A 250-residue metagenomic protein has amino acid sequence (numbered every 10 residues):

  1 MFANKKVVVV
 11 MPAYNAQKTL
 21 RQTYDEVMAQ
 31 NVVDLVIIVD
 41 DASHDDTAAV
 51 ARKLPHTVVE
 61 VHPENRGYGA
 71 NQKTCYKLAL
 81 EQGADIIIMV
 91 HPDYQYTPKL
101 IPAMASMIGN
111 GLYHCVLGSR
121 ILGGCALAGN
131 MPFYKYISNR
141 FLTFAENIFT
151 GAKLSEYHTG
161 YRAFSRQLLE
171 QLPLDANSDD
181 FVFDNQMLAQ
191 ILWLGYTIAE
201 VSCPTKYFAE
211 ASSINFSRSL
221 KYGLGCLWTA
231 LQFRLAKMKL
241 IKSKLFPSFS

Functional and structural regions predicted by a protein language model:
M1-N4, G151, D175-S250: Hydrophobic helical membrane-anchoring modules
V8-P12, I37, V61: Short hydrophobic beta-strand elements that form part of the catalytic alpha/beta core underpinning NDP-sugar/donor
N15-A29: Short, well-formed alpha-helical segments that are part of the catalytic scaffolds of diverse glycosyltransferases
A16-T19, S43, T97: Donor nucleotide-sugar binding loop of glycosyltransferases
V27, D41-A42, R66, C75: Conserved short acidic donor-positioning loop in nucleotide-sugar-dependent glycosyltransferases
D40-A49: A conserved acidic beta->alpha catalytic loop
H62-E81, P98-F181, F208-S217, L224-L227: Acceptor/aglycone-binding surface of glycosyltransferases and processive sugar-polymer synthases
A84-Q95: Short beta-strand-to-loop acidic/aromatic patch adjacent to the donor-nucleotide binding site
